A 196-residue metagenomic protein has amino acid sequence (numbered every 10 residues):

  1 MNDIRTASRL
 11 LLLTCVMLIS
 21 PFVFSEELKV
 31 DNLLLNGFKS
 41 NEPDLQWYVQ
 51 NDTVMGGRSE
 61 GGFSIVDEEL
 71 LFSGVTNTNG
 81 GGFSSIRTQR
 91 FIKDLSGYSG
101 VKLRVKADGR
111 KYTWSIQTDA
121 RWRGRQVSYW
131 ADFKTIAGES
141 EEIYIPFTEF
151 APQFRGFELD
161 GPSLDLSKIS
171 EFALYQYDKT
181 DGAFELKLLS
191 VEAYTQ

Functional and structural regions predicted by a protein language model:
N2-L11: Bacterial N-terminal signal peptides that target proteins for export
V23-Q196: Beta-rich carbohydrate-recognition modules and glycan-binding surfaces
